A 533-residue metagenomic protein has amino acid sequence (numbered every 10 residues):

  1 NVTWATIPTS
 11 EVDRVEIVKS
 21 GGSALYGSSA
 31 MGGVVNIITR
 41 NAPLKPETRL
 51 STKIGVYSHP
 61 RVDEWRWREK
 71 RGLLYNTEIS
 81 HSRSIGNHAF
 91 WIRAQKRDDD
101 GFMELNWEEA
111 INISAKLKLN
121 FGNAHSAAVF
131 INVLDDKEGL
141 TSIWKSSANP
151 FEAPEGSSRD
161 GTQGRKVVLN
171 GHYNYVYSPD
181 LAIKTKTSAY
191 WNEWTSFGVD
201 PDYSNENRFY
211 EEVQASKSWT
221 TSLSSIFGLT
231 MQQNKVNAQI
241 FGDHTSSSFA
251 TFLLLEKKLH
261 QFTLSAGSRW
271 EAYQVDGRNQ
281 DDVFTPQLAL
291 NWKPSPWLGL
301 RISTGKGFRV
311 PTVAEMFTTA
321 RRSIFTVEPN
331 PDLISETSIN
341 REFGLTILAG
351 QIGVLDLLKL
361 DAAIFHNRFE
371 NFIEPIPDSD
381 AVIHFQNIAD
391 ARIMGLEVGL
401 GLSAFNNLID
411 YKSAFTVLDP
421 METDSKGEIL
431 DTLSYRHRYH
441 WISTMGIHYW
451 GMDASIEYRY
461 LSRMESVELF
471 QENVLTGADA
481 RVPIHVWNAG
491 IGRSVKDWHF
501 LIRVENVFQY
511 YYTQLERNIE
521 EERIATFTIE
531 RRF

Functional and structural regions predicted by a protein language model:
N1-S20: Short acidic/polar hinge/loop motifs at secondary-structure boundaries that mediate gating or recognition
S10-D13, A24-N36, N41-I113, A124: Outer-membrane beta-barrel translocator/receptor signature
Y26, A42-E47, S84-N87, G122-S126 (+8 more regions): Short loop/turn motifs that connect adjacent beta-strands in outer-membrane beta-barrel proteins
S82-K116, A182-W191, T195-F197, S222-N234 (+3 more regions): Surface-exposed extracellular loop regions of Gram-negative outer-membrane beta-barrel proteins
D99-N120, A124-Y210, N237-A238: Flexible loop and strand-edge segments within Gram-negative outer membrane beta-barrel domains
A128-I131, T220-I226, Q233-N234, A238-N367 (+3 more regions): Structural signature of Gram-negative outer-membrane beta-barrels, strongest in the C-terminal barrel of TonB-dependent
A182-S196, R301, I334-M394, Y512: Membrane-embedded beta-barrel scaffold of Gram-negative outer-membrane proteins
S225, K258-Q261, L357-F369, Q386-F470 (+4 more regions): Gram-negative outer-membrane beta-barrel transporters
